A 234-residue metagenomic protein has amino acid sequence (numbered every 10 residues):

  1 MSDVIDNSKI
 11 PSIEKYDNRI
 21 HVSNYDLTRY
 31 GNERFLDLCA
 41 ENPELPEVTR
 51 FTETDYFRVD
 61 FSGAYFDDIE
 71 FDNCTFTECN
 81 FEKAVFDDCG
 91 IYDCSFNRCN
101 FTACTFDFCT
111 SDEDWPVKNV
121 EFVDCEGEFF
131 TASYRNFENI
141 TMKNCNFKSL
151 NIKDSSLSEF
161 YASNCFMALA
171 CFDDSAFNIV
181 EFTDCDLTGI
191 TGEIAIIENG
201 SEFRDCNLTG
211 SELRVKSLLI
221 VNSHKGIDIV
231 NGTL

Functional and structural regions predicted by a protein language model:
I5-L234: Tandem repeat scaffolds
